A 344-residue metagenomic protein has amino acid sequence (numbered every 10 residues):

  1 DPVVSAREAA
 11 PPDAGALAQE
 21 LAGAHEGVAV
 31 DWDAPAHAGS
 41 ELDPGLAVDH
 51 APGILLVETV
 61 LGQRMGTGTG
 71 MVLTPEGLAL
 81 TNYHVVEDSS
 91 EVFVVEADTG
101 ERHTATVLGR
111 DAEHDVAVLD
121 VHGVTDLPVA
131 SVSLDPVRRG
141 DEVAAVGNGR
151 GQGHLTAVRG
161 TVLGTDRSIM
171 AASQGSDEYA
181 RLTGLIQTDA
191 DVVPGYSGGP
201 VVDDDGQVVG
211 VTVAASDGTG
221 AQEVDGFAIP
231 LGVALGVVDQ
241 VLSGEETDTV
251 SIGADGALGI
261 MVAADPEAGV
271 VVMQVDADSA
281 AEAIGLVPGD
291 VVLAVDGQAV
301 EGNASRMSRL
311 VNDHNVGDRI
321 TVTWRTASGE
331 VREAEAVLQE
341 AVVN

Functional and structural regions predicted by a protein language model:
D1-A9, A16-Q19, T106, G236 (+1 more regions): C-terminal recognition in membrane/secretory proteostasis and scaffolding
V3-T69, L78, Y83, E91 (+2 more regions): N-terminal activation segment of mature serine protease catalytic domains
H37-G45, L56-L78, F93, E101-T104 (+5 more regions): A conserved glycine-rich beta-strand in the N-terminal activation segment of trypsin-fold
L46, T106-L108, T125-A157, I229 (+1 more regions): Active-site substrate-binding loop(s) of clan PA
V48-H50, Q63, G109-H114, Q152-G153 (+5 more regions): Gly/Ser-enriched beta-turn/beta-hairpin loop segments
L55-V57, G70, G77, T81 (+16 more regions): Terminal peptide-recognition signature
Q63-M65, S89-V92, L127, V146-G160 (+2 more regions): Active-site loop architecture of trypsin-fold serine endopeptidases
T74-D115, V124-D126, S308: Catalytic-histidine neighborhood of serine endopeptidases, predominantly the chymotrypsin-like S1/PA family
